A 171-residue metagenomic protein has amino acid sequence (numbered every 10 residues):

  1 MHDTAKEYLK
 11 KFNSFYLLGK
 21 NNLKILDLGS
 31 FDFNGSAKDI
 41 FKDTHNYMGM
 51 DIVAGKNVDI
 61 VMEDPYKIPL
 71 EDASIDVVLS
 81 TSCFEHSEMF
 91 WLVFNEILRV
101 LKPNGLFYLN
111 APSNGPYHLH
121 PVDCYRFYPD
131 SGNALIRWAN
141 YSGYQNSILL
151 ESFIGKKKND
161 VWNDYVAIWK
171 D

Functional and structural regions predicted by a protein language model:
M1-A73, V77, W162-D164: Conserved N-terminal segment of class I S-adenosyl-L-methionine
L23, H86-S87: A short, charged
Y47, G55-K56, E85-H86, P112-S113: Intrinsically disordered, low-complexity segments enriched in polar/charged residues with Gly/Pro, especially when
P65, C83, V122: Short, flexible active-site loop motifs that bind/organize anionic cofactors or intermediates
V77-C83: A short beta-strand submotif of the Rossmann-like class I SAM-dependent methyltransferase core that lines
L79, E88-D171: S-adenosyl-L-methionine-dependent methyltransferase catalytic module, highlighting the catalytic core
